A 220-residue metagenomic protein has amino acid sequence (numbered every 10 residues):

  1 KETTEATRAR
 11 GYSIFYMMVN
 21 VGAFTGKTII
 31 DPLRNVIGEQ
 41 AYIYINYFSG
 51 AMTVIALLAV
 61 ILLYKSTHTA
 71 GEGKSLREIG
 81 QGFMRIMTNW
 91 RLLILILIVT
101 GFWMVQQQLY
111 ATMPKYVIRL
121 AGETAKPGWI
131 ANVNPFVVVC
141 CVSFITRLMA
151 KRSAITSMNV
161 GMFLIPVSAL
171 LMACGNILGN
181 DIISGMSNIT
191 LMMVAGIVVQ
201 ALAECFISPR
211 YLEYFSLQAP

Functional and structural regions predicted by a protein language model:
K1-T4, V117, A201, C205-P220: Intracellular juxtamembrane helix-capping segments at the cytosolic ends of symmetry-related transmembrane helices
T7-R34, G50-T53, A131-P135: Glycine-rich segments within core transmembrane alpha-helices of 12-TM secondary carriers
R10-S13, Y44, K115-V139, V160-G161 (+1 more regions): Loop-to-transmembrane helix entry
G26, W90-A131: Extracytoplasmic gate region of multi-pass secondary transporters
R34, C140-V160: Helix-to-loop junctions at the C-terminal end of transmembrane segments in multipass secondary transporters
I43-L62: Symmetry-related core transmembrane helices of the 12-TM Major Facilitator Superfamily/SLC fold
H68-I96: Juxtamembrane intracellular "pre-TM" segments in multi-pass secondary transporters
F163-G185: C-terminal ends and interior cores of transmembrane alpha-helices in multi-pass membrane transporters/permeases
